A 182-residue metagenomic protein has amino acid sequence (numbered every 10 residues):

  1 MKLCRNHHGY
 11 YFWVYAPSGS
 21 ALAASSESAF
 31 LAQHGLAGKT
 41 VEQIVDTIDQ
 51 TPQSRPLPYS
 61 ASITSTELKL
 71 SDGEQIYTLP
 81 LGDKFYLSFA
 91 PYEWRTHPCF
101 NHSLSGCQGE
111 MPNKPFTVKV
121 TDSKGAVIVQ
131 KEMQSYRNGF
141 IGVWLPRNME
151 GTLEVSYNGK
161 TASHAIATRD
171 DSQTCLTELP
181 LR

Functional and structural regions predicted by a protein language model:
G19-S26: Boundary at the C-terminal end of the N-terminal hydrophobic targeting segment
S26-Y86, H97-S103: Terminal, intrinsically disordered low-complexity segments enriched in charged/polar and proline residues
L79-L81, F85-P91, D170-R182: Extracellular beta-sheet/turn segments enriched in Thr/Pro/Gly and aliphatic residues
D83-V127: Mature extracytoplasmic domains of secretory-pathway proteins
G125-N138: Short, acidic Ser/Thr/Gly-rich low-complexity loop/linker segments typical of extracellular and cell-surface proteins
S135-V143, L153: Glycine-centered loop-to-beta-strand initiation motif
M149-N158: A short, solvent-exposed beta-strand micro-motif common in secreted/extracellular proteins
G159-S163: Short acidic/polar inter-strand loop motif in beta-rich domains
